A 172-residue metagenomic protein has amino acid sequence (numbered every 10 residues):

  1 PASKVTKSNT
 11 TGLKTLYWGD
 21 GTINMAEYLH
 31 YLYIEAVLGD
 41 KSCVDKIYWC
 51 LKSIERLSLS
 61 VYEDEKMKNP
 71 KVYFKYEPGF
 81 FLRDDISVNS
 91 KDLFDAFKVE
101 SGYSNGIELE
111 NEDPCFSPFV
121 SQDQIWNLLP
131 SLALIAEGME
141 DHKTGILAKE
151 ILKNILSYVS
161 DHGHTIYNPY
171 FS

Functional and structural regions predicted by a protein language model:
P1-D40, V44, C50: N-terminal carbohydrate-binding/catalytic regions of secreted carbohydrate-active enzymes
W18, V44-S172: Extended ligand-binding groove/face enriched in aromatic
